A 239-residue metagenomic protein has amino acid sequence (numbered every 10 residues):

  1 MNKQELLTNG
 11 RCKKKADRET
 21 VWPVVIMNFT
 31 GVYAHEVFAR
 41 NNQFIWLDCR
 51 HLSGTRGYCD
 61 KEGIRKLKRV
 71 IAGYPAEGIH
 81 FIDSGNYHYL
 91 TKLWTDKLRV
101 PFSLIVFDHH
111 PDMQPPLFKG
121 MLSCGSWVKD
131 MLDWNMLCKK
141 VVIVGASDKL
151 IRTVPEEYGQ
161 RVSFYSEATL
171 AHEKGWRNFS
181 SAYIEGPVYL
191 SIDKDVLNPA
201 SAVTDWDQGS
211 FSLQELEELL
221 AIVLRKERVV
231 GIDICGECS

Functional and structural regions predicted by a protein language model:
N2-S239: Conserved alpha-helical scaffold segments that buttress catalytic/binding sites
